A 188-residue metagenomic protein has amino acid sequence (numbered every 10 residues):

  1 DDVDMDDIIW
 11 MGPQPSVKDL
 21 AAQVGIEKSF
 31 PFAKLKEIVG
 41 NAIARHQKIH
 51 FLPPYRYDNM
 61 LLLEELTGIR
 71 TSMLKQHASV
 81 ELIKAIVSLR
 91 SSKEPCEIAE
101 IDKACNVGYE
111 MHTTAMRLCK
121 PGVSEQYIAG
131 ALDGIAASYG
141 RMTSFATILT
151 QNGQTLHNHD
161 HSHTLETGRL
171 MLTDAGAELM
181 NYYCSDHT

Functional and structural regions predicted by a protein language model:
D1-E110: A composition/biophysics-driven feature that prefers long, compositionally simple stretches
I43, C119-P121, L165: Hydrophobic beta-strand core residues of beta-sandwich domains
L52, H112, T147-L149: Short beta-strands and strand-loop turn motifs
T67, V80-A85, V123-T188: Short catalytic-site patches enriched in acidic/histidine residues that coordinate or position cofactors/metals
K93-Y139, F145: Active-site pocket-lining segments that scaffold enzyme catalytic pockets across diverse folds
